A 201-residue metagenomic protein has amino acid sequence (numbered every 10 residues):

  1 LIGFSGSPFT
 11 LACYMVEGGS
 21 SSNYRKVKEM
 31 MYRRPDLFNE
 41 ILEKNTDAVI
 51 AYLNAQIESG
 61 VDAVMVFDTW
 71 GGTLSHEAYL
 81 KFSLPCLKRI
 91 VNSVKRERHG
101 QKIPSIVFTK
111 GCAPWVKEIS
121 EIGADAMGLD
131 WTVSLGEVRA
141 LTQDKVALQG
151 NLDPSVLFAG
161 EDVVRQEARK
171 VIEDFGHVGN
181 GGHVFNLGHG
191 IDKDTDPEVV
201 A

Functional and structural regions predicted by a protein language model:
L1-V200: Active-site loop segments of alpha/beta catalytic cores
